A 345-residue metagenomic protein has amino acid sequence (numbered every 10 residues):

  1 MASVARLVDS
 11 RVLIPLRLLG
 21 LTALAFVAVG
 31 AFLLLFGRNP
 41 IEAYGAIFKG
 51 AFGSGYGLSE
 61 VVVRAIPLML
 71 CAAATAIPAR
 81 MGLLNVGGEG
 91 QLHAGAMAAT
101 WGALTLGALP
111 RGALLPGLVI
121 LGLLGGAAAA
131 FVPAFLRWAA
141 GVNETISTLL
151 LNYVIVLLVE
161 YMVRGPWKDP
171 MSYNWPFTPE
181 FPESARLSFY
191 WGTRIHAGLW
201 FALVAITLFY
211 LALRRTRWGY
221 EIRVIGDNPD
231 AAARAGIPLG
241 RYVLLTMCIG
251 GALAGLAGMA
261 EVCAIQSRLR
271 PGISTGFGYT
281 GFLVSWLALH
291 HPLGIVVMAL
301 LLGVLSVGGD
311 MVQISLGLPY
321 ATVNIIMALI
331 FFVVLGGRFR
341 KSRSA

Functional and structural regions predicted by a protein language model:
M1-A65, R80-M81, W167-Y190, F339-A345: N-terminal, non-cleaved signal-anchor transmembrane helix
M1-L24, G30-L34, D227, R234-R241 (+2 more regions): Cytosolic-side transmembrane-helix boundaries in multi-pass membrane proteins
L18-L34, C71-A76, A96-G102, L123-A128 (+6 more regions): Hydrophobic core segments of alpha-helical transmembrane domains in multi-pass membrane transport and ion-translocation
A31-F36, A46-L106, V119, L123-T145 (+4 more regions): Single transmembrane alpha-helix segments in multi-pass membrane proteins
G37-E42, A79-A96, W138-S147, E221 (+4 more regions): Short, non-helical or kinked segments that cap or interrupt transmembrane helices
E144-R215: Transmembrane helix-bundle core of multi-pass membrane transporters and related energy-transducing complexes
G192-R268, P292-L293, V297: Helix-loop-helix "hairpin" substructures at the membrane interface of multi-pass membrane proteins
C248, A254-A328: Transmembrane alpha-helical segments in multi-pass inner-membrane proteins
